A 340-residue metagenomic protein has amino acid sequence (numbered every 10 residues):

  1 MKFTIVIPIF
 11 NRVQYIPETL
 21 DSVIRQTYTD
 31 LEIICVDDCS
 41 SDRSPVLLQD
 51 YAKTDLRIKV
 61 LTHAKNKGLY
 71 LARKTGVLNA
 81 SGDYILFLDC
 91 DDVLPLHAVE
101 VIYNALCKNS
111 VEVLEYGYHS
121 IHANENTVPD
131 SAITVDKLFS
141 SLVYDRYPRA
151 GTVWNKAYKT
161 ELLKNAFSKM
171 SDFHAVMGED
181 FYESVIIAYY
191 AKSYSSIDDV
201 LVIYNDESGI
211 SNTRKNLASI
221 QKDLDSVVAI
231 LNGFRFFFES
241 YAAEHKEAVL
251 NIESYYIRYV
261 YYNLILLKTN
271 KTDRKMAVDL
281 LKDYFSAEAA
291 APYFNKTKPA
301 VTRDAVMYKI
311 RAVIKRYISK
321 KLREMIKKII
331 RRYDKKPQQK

Functional and structural regions predicted by a protein language model:
M1-T4, S22, E32, Y182: Cell-envelope/extracellular polymer assembly enzymes that use nucleotide-activated donors
N11-R25: Short, well-formed alpha-helical segments that are part of the catalytic scaffolds of diverse glycosyltransferases
D37-V46, K65: A conserved acidic beta->alpha catalytic loop
V60-A80, C90: Glycine-rich, basic loop-to-helix element that forms the pyrophosphate-binding segment of sugar-nucleotide handling
I85: Short aromatic/hydrophobic "clamp" motif used to bind/position activated sugar donors
C90-S195, V202-Q221: Donor-binding/catalytic cores of nucleotide-activated saccharide and glycerol-phosphate transferases/polymerases
L201-S208, T213-H245, R258-A289: Catalytic core of nucleotide-sugar-dependent glycosyltransferases
L264-K340: Membrane-interface aromatic/basic loop that binds lipid-linked glycans or pyrophosphate carriers, typified by
